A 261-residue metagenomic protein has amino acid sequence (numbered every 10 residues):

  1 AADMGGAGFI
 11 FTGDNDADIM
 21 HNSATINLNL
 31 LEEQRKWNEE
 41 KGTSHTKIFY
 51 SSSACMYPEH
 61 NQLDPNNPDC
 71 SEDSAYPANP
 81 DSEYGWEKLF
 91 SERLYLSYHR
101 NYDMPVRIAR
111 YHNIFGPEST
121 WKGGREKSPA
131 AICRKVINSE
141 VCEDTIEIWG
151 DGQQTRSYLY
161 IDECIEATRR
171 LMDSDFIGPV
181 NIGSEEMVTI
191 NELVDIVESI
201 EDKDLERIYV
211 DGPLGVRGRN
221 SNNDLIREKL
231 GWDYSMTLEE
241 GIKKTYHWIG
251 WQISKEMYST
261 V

Functional and structural regions predicted by a protein language model:
A1-T120, W232, K244-H247, W251-Q252 (+1 more regions): N-terminal Rossmann-like NAD(P)+-binding domain of SDR-like oxidoreductases, especially those catalyzing
S23, N27, K88-S91, R125-P129 (+3 more regions): A structural signal for well-ordered alpha-helical scaffolds and beta->alpha junctions
S23, S52, R110, R125 (+3 more regions): Residues at the C-termini of beta-strands that transition into short coil/loop
L30, Y95, I132, I226-R227: Structural element of the ATP-grasp superfamily
H60-D69, R93-M172, E185-M187, V194-E201: NAD(P)-dependent short-chain dehydrogenase/reductase
N138-V261: C-terminal substrate-binding subdomain of Rossmann-fold SDR/epimerase-dehydratase oxidoreductases
